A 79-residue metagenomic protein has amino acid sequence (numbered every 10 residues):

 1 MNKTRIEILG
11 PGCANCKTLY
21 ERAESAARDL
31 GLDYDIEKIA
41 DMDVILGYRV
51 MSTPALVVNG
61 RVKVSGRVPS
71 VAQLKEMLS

Functional and structural regions predicted by a protein language model:
M1-S25: Local sequence-structure signature of Cys/Sec-based thiol-disulfide redox active-site neighborhoods
T18-E21, M51, P69: Generic recognition of short, well-ordered alpha-helical segments
S25-D33: Short helix-loop-beta junction
L32-M42: Thiol-based oxidoreductase modules, predominantly thioredoxin-like and allied folds used for disulfide exchange
D41-V44, Q73: Short acidic active-site motifs
R49-L56: Structural micro-motif
R61-S79: Non-catalytic, surface beta->alpha helical segment in thiol-disulfide oxidoreductase systems
